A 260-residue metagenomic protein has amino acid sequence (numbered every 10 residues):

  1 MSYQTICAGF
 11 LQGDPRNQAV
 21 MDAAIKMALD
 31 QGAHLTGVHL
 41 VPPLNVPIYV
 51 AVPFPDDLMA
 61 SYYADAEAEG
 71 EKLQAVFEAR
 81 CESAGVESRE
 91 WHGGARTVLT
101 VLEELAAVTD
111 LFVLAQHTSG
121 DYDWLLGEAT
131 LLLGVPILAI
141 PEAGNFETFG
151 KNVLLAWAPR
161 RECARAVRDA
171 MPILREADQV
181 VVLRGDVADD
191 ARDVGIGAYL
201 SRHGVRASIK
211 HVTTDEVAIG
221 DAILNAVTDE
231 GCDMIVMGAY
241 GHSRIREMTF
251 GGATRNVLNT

Functional and structural regions predicted by a protein language model:
M1, P42, E78-F112, S119 (+3 more regions): Structural beta-alpha unit
M1-D57, L132-V135, F149-T214: Small/aliphatic-rich secondary-structure junction motif
A8, L114-A115, L155, M237: Redox-cofactor binding/interface segments in oxidoreductases and associated redox assembly factors
K26-M27, L105, E128-T130, P172 (+1 more regions): Hydrophobic/aromatic ligand-binding patch that stacks against planar heteroaromatic rings of cofactors or nucleotides
D57-K72: A short acidic, glycine-rich active-site loop that binds or catalyzes chemistry on phosphate/adenosine moieties
V113-H117, I137-A143: Short beta-strand elements of ligand-binding domains
W124-A139, T249-T260: A short, gly/pro- and small-residue-rich
